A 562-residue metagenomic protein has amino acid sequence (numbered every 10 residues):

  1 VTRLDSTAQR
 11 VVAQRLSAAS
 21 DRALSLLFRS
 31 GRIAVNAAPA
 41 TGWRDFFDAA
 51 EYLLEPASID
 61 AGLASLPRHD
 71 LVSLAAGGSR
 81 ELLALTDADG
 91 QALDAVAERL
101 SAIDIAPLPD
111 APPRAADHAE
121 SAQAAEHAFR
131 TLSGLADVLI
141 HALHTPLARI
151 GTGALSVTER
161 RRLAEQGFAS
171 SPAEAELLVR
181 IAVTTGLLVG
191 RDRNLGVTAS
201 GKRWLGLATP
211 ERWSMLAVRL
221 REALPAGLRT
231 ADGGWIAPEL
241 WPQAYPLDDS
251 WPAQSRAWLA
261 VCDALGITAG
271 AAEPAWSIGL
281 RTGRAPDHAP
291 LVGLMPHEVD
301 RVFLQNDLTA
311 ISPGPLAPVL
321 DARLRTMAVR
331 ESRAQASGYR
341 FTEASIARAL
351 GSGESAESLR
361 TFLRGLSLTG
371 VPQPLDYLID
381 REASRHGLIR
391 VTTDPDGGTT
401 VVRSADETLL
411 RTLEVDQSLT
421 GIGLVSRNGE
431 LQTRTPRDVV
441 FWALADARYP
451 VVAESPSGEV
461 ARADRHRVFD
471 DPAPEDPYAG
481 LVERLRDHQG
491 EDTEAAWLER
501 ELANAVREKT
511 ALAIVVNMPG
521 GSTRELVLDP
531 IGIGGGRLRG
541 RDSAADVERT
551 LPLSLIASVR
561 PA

Functional and structural regions predicted by a protein language model:
V1-D248: Short, amphipathic alpha-helical interface elements at domain boundaries that mediate macromolecular binding
M215-L538, A544-V547, L555-A562: Extended alpha-helical interface modules used as scaffolds for assembling large macromolecular complexes
